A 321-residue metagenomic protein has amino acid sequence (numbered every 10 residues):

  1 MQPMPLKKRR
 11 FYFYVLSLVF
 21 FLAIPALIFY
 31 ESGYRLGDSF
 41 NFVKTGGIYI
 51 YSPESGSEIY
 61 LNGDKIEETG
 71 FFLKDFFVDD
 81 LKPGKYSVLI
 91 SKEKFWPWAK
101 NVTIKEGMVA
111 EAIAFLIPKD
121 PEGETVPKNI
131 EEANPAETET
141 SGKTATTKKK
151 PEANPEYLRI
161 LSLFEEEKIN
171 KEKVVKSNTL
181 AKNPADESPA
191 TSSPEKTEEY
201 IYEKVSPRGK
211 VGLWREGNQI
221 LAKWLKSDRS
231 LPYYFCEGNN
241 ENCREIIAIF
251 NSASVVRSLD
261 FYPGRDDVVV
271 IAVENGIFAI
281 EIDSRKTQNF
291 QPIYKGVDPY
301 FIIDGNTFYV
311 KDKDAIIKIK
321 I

Functional and structural regions predicted by a protein language model:
M1-K196, N218-Q219: Short loop/turn and low-complexity linker motifs enriched in small/turn-promoting residues
S55, F95, G217-I220, E274-F278 (+1 more regions): Loop/turn residues immediately N-terminal
P127-I130, R229-S230, R285-F290: Predominantly a core beta-strand signature of beta-propeller blades across repeat-based propeller domains
E156-L163, K171, V175, T191-V205 (+3 more regions): Repeated scaffold domains used in trafficking and secretory/extracellular systems, primarily beta-propellers
G212, V268-V269, F308: Hydrophobic beta-strand positions that form the internal "hydrophobic ladder" of WD40/Gbeta-like beta-propeller blades
K226-D228, I282-R285, I321: Short loop/turn segments that connect beta-strands within beta-propeller blades
L231-I249, Q288-K295: Beta-propeller fold detector
I302-I321: Blade-level signature of beta-propeller repeat domains, shared across WD40, Kelch, NHL, RCC1 and BNR/Asp-box propellers
